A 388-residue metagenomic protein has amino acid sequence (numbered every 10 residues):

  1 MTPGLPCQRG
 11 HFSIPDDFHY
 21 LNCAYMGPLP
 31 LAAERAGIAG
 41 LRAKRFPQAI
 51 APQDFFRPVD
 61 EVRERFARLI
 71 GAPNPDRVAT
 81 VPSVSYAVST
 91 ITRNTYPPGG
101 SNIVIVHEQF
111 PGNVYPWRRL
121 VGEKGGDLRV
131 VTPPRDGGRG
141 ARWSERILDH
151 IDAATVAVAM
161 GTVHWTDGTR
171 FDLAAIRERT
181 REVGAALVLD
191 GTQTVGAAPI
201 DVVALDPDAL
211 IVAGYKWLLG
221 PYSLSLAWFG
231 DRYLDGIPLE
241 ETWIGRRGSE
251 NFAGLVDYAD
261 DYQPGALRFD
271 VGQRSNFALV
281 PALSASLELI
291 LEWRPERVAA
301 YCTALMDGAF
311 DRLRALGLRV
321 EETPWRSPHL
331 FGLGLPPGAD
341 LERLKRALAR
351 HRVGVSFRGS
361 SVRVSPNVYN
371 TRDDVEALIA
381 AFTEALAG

Functional and structural regions predicted by a protein language model:
M1-G388: Pyridoxal 5′-phosphate
